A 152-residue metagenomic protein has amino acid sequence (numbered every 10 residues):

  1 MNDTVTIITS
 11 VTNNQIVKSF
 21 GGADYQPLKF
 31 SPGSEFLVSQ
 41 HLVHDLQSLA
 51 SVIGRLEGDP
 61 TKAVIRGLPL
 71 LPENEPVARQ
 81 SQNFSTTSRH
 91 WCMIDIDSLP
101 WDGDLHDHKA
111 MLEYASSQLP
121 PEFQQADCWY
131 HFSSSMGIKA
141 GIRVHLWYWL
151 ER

Functional and structural regions predicted by a protein language model:
M1-V144, Y148-R152: Signature for HUH/AEP ssDNA processing cores
